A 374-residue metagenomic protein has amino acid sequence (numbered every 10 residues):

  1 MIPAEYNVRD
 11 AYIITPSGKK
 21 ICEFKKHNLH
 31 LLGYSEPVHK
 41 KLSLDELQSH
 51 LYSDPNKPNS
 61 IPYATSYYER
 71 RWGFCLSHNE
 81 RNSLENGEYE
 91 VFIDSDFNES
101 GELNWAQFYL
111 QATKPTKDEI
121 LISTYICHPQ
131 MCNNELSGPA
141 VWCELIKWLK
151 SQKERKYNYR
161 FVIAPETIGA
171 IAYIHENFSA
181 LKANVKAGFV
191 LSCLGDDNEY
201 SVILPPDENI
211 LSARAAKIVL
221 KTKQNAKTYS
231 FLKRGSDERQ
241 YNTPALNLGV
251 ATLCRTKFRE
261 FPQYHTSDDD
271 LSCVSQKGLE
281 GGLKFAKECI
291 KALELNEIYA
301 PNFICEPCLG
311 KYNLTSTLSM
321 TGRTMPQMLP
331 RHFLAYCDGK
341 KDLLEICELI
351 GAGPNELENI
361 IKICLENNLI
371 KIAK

Functional and structural regions predicted by a protein language model:
M1-K374: N-terminal hydrophobic/helix-forming segments and targeting peptides
